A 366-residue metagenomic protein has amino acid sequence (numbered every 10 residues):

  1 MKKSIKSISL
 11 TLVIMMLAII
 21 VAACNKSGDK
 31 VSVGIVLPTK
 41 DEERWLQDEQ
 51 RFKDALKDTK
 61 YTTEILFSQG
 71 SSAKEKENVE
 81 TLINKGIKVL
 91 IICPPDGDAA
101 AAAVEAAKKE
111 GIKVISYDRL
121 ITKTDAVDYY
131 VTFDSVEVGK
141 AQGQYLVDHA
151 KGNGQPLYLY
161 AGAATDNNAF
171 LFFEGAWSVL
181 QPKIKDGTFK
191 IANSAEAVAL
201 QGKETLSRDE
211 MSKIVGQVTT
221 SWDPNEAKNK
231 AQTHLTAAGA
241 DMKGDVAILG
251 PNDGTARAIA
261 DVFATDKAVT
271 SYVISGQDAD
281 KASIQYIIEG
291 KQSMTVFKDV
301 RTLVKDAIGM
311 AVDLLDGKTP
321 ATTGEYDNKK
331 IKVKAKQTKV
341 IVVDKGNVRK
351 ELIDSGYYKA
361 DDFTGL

Functional and structural regions predicted by a protein language model:
M1-T11: Bacterial N-terminal signal peptides that target proteins for export
K2-S4, C24-L366: A residue-level marker of the well-folded mature domains of exported/periplasmic proteins
I14-M16: Core hydrophobic alpha-helical transmembrane segments of single-pass membrane proteins
I19-A23: C-terminal motif of bacterial Sec signal peptides marking the signal peptidase cleavage site
